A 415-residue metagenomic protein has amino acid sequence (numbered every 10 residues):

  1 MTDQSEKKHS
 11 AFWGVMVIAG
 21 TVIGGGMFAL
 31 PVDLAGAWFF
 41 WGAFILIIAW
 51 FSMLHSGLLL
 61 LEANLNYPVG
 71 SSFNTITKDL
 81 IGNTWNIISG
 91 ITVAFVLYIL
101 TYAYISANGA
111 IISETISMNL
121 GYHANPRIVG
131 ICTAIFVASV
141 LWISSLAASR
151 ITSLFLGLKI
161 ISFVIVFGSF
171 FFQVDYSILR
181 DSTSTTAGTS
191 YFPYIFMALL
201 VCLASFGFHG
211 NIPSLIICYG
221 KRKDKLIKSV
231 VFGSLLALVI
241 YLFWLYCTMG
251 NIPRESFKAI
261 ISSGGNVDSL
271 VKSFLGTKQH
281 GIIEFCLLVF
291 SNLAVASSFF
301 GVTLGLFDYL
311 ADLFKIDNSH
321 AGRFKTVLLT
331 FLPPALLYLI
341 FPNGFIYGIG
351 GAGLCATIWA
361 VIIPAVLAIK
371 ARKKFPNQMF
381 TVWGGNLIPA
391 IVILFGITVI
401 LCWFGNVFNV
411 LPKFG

Functional and structural regions predicted by a protein language model:
M1-V32, W41, L54-L58, G70 (+5 more regions): Membrane-interface "cap" regions at the ends of multi-pass membrane proteins
T2-S5, G121-F136, S153-K272: Helix-loop-helix junctions that connect adjacent transmembrane segments in multi-pass membrane transporters
E6-A11, H123-C132, K221-R222, F232 (+6 more regions): Loop-to-transmembrane helix boundary motifs in multi-pass membrane proteins
V15-V22, G90-I91, T115-S144, I161-F167 (+4 more regions): Transmembrane alpha-helical segments of multi-pass small-molecule transport proteins
P31-E62, K413-G415: Extracellular loop-to-transmembrane helix junctions
H55-G121, L288-D312: Hydrophobic transmembrane alpha-helices that form the core helical bundles of multi-pass secondary transporters
P68-N83, L235-V295, I316: TM-loop-TM module centered on a large, flexible mid-protein loop between adjacent transmembrane helices in multi-pass
S162-S169, L293-G305, V327-P333, A352-N377: Hydrophobic alpha-helical segments of multi-pass membrane transport proteins
